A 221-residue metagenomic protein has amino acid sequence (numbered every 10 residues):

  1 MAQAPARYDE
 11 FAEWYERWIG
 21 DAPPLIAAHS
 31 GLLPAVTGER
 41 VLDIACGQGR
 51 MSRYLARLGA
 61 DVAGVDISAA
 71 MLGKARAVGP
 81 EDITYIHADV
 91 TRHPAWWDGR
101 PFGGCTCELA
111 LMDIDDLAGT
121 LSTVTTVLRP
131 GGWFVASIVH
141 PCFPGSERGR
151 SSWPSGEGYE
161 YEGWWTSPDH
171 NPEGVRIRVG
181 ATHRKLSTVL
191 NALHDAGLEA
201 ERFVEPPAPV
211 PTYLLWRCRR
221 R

Functional and structural regions predicted by a protein language model:
M1-T37, R50-Y54, M71-K74, R92 (+1 more regions): Conserved class I S-adenosyl-L-methionine
L42-I44, Q48-H93: Class I SAM-dependent methyltransferase SAM/SAH-binding core
A95-C105: A short acidic, Gly/Pro-enriched loop at the edge of an enzyme's catalytic core that lines a small-molecule cofactor
G103-L117: A short SAM/SAH-binding and catalytic strip from SAM-dependent methyltransferases
A118-W133: A short glycine-rich, Lys/Arg-flanked "PGG" loop and its adjoining helix->strand segment in the class I
W133-P168: Conserved class I S-adenosyl-L-methionine
V179-F203: Short alpha-helix
A196-L198, P209-R221: Core SAM-dependent methyltransferase catalytic element
